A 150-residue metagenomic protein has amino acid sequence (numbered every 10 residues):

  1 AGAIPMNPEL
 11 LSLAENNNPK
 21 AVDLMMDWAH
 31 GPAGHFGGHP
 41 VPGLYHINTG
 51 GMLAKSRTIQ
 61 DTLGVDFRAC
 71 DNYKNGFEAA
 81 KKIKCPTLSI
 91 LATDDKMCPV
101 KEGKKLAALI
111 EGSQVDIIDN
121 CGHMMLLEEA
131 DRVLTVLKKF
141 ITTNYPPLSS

Functional and structural regions predicted by a protein language model:
A1-A3: A conserved short beta-strand
P5, S12-K82: Conserved alpha/beta-hydrolase catalytic His-Asp/Glu region
A80-K84, L109-I110: Short, conserved loop/helix-junction motifs that constitute active-site signature segments in enzyme catalytic cores
I83, S89-L91, D95: Short beta-strand/loop motif that positions the catalytic acidic residue of the alpha/beta-hydrolase fold
K96-E102: Conserved alpha/beta-hydrolase "acid-adjacent" motif
K104-K105, D131: Active-site phosphate/pyrophosphate- and oxyanion-stabilizing loops and adjacent acidic/basic residues in soluble
E111-S150: Catalytic active-site module of serine/aspartate enzymes centered on a nucleophile-bearing elbow/loop
